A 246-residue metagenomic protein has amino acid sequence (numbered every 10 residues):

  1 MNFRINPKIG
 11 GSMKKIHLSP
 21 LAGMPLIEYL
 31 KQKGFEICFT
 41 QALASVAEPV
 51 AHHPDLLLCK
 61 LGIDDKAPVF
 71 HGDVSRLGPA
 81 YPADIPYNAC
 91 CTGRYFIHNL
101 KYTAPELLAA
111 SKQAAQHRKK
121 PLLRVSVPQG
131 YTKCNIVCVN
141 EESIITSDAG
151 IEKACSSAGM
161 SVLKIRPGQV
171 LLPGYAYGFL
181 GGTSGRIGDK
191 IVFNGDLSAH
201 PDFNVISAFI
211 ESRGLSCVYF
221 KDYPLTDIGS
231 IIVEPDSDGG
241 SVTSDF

Functional and structural regions predicted by a protein language model:
M1-F246: Histidine/cysteine-enriched polar flanking segments
